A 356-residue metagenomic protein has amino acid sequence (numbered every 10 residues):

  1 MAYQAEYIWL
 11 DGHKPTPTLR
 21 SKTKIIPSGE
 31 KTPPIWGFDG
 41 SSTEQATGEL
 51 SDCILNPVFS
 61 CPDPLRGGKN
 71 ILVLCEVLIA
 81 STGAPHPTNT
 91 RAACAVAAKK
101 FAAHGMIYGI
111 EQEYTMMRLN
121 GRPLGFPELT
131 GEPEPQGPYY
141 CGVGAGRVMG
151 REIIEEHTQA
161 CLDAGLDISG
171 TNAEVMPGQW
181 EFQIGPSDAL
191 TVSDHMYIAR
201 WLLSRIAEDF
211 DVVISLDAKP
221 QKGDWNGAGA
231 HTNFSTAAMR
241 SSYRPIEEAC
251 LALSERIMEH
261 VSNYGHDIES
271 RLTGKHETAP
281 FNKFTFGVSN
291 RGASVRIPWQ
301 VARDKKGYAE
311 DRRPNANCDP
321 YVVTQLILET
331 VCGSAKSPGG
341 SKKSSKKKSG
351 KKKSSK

Functional and structural regions predicted by a protein language model:
M1-K356: Glycine-rich, acidic/polar active-site loops that bind/position phosphate-bearing ligands
